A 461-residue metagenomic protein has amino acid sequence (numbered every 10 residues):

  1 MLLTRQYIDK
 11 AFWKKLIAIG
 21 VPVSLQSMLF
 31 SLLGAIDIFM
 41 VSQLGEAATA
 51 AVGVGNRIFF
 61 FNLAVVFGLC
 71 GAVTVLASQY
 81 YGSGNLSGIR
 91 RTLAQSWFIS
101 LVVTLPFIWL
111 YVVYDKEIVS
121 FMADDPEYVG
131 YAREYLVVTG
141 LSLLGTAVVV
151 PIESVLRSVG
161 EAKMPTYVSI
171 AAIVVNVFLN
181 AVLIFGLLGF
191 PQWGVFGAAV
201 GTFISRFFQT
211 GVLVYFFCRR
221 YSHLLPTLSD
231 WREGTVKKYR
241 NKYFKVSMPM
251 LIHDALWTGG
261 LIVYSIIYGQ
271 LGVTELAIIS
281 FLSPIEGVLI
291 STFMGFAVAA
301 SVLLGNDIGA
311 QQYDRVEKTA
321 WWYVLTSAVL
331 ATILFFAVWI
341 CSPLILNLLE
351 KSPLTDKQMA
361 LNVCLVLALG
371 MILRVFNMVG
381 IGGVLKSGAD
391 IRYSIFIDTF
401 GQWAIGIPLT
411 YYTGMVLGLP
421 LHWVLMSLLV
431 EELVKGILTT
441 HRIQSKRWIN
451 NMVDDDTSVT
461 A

Functional and structural regions predicted by a protein language model:
M1-G20, A77-L144, P191-S247, L304-G370 (+1 more regions): Short alpha-helical transmembrane segments in multi-pass integral membrane proteins
A18-D37, V138, V149, A172 (+5 more regions): Transmembrane helical elements of multi-pass membrane transporters/channels
V23, S27, I38-F39, V75 (+16 more regions): Transmembrane alpha-helix boundary and packing residues in multipass membrane permease domains and related
S24, M28, L32, I36 (+17 more regions): Generic alpha-helical transmembrane segments of integral inner-membrane proteins, especially permease/transport modules
M28, L32-A50, V119-P126, V182-W193 (+4 more regions): Helix-terminus/linker motif at the lipid-water interface of multi-pass membrane proteins
I38, T49-W109, T146-P165, L276-S342 (+1 more regions): Small-residue-rich hydrophobic transmembrane alpha-helices
C70, T139-S158, P165-I173, A198-L213 (+5 more regions): Short runs within selected transmembrane alpha-helices of multi-pass transporters and secretion channels
D125, E161-A162, G272, D390-I391 (+1 more regions): Short loop-to-helix capping motifs
